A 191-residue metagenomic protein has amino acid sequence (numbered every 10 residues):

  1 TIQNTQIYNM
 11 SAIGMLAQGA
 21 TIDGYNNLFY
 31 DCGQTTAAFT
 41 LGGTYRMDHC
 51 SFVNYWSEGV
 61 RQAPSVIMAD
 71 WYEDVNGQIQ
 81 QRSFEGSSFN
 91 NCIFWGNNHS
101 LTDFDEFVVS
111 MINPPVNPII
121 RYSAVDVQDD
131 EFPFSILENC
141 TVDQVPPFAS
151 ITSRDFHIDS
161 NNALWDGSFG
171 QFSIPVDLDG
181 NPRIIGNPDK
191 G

Functional and structural regions predicted by a protein language model:
N4-N9, A17, T21-H157: Predominantly extracellular beta-rich ligand-binding scaffolds that present long acidic/polar faces for carbohydrate
R154-G191: Surface beta-loop-beta hairpin patches that serve as ligand-binding interfaces in beta-rich domains
